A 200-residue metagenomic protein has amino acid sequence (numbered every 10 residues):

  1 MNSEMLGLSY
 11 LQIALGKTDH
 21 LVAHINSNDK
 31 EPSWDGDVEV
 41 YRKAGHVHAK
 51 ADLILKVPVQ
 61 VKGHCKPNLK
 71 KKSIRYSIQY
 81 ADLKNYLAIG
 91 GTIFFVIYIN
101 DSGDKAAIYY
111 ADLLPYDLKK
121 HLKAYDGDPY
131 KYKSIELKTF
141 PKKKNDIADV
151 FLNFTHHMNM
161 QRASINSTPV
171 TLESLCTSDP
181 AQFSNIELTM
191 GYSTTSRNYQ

Functional and structural regions predicted by a protein language model:
N2-S77: Catalytic centers of nucleases
N28, A51-L53, L87, S102 (+1 more regions): A generic structural signal for short, solvent-exposed coil/turn residues that cap or connect secondary-structure
E31-S33, I54, G90, F183-N185 (+1 more regions): A general secondary-structure signal for short beta-strands and their flanking turns/coil in non-transmembrane regions
V38-H46, Y125-D126, Q182-L188: Short, charged low-complexity intrinsically disordered segments located at boundaries of structured domains
I54-K120: Elongated alpha-helical scaffolds
I89-I99, A124-Y130, I165-A181: Short flexible/disordered coil segments
A106-V150: Compact, glycine/acidic-enriched structural inserts
E136-Q200: Charge-rich interaction segments
